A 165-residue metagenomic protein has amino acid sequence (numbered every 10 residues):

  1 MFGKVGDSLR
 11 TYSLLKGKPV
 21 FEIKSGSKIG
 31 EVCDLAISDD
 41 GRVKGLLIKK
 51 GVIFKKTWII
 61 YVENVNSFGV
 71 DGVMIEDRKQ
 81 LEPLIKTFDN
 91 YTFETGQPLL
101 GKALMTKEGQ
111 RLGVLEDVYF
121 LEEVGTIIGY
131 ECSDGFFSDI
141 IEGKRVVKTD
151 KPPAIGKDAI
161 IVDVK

Functional and structural regions predicted by a protein language model:
M1-K165: Peripheral interaction segments used for macromolecular assembly
